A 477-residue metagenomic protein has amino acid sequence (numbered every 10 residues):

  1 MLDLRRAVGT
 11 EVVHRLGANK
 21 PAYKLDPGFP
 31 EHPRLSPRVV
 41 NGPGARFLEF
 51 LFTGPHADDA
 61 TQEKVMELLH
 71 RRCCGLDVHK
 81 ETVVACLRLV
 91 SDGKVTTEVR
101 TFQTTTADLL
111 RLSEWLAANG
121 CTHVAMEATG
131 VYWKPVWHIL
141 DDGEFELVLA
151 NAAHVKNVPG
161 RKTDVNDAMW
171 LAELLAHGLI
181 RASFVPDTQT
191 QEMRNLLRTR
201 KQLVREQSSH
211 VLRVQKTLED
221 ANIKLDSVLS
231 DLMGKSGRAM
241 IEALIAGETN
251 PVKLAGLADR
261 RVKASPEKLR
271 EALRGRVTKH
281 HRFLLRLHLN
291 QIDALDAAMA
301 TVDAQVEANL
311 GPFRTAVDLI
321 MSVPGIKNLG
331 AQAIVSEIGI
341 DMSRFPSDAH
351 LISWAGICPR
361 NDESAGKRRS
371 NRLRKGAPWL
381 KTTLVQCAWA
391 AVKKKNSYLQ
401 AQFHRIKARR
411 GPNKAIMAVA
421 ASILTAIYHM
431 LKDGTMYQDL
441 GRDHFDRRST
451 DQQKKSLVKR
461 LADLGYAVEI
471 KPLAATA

Functional and structural regions predicted by a protein language model:
G9-T10, N19-A477: A detector of single, family-specific signature residues that are central to catalytic or substrate-handling motifs
H14-L16: Short, intrinsically disordered low-complexity segments enriched in Ser/Thr with adjacent Pro
